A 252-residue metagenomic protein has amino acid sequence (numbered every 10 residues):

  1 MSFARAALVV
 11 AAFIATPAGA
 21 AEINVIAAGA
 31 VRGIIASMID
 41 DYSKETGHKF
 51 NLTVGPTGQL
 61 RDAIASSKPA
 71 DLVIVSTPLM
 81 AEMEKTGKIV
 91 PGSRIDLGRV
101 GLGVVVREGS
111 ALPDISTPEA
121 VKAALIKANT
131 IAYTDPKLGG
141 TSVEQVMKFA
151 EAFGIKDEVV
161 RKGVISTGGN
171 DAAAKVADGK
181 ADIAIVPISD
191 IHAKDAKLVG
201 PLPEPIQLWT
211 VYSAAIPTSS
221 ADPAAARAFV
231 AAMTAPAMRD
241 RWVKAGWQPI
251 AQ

Functional and structural regions predicted by a protein language model:
M1-A7: Bacterial N-terminal signal peptides that target proteins for export
L8-F13: Hydrophobic helical h-region of N-terminal Sec-dependent signal peptides in bacterial secretory/periplasmic proteins
T16-A20: Sec/Tat signal peptide C-region and signal peptidase I cleavage site
A21-K68, T77-G87, I95-V100, V106-Q252: Exported/periplasmic ABC-transporter solute-binding proteins
V90: Active-site acidic carboxylates
